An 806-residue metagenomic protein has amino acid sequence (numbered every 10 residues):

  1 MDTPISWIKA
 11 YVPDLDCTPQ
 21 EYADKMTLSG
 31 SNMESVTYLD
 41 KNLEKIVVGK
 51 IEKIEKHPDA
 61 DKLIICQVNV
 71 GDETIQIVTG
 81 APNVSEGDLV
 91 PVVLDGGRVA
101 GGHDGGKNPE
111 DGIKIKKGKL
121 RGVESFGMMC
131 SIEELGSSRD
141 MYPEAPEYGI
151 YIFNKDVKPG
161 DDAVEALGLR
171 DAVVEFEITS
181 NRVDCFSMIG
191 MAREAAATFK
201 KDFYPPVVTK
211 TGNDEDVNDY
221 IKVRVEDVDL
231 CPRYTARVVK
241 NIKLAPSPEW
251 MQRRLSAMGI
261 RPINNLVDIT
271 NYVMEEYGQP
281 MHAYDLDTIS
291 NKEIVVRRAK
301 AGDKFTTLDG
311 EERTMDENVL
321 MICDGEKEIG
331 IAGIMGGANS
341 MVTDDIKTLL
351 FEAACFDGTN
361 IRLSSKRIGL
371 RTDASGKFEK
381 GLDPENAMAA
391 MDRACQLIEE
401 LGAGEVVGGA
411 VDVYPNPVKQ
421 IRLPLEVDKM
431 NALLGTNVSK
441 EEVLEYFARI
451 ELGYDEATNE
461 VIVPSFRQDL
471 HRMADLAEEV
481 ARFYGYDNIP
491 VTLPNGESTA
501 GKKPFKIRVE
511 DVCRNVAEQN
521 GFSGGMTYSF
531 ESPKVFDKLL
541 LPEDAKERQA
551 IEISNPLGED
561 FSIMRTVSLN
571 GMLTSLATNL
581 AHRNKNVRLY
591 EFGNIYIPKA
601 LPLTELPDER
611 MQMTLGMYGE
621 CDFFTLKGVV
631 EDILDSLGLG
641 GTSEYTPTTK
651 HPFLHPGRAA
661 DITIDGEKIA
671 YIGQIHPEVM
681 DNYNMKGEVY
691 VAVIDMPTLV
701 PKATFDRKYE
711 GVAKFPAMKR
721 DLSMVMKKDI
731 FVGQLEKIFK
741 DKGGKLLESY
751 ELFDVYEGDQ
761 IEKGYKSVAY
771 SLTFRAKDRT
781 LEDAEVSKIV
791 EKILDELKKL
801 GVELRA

Functional and structural regions predicted by a protein language model:
M1-E215, L350, G369, D373 (+3 more regions): Phosphate-backbone binding interfaces of nucleic-acid-interacting proteins
D24, I64, F203-K304: Glycine/proline-enriched, intrinsically flexible loops and inter-domain linkers
D40-E44, T211-N213, S498-K503, T527-K546 (+2 more regions): Beta-rich nucleic-acid/ligand-interaction surfaces
V48-V78, P159, N264, T270-N339: Conserved mixed alpha/beta core segments that line enzyme active sites in large multi-domain catalysts
R121-C130, E134-G136, D140, A145-G149 (+6 more regions): Mobile "lid/hinge" segments at catalytic clefts and subdomain interfaces of large enzymes
F199-V225, G402-M430, N437: Terminal amphipathic helices with adjacent charged low-complexity linkers/tails
L423-K585, R720, T773-A776, L781 (+1 more regions): Extended, well-folded interaction surfaces typified by the phenylalanyl-tRNA synthetase beta subunit core
R449-L452, D469, K599-L603, D608-E609 (+2 more regions): A carboxyl-terminal module marker
